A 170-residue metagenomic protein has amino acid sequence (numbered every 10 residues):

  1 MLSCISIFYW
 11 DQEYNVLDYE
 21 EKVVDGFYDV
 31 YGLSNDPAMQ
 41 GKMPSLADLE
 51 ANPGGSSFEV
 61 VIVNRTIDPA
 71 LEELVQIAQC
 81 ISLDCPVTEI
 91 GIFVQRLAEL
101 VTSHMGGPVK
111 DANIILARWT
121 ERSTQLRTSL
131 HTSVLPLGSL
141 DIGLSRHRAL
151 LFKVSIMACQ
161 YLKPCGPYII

Functional and structural regions predicted by a protein language model:
M1-A117, T128-L140: N-terminal accessory/pre-domain segments preceding catalytic cores
C80-I81, R122-S123, Y161-K163: A short linear-motif detector with a strong N-terminal bias
I114-S123, L151: Acidic/polar, low-complexity linker and loop regions
W119, S123-T128, I156: Charge-rich, low-complexity amphipathic helices in intrinsically disordered tails/linkers adjacent to domains
G143-I170: Hydrophobic/aromatic-rich core segments of domains that either
